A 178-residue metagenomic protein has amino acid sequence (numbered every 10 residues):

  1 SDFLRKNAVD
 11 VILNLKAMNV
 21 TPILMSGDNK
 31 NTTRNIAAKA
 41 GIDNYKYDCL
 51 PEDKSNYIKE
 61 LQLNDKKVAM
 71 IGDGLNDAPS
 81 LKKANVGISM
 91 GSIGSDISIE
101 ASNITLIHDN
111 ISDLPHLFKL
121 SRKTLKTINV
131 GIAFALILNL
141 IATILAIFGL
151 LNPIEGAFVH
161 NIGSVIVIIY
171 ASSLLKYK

Functional and structural regions predicted by a protein language model:
S1-V130: Conserved ATP-binding TGD loop and adjacent catalytic N/P-domain core of P-type ATPases
N14, V20, S102, I107-K178: Membrane-embedded transport module
